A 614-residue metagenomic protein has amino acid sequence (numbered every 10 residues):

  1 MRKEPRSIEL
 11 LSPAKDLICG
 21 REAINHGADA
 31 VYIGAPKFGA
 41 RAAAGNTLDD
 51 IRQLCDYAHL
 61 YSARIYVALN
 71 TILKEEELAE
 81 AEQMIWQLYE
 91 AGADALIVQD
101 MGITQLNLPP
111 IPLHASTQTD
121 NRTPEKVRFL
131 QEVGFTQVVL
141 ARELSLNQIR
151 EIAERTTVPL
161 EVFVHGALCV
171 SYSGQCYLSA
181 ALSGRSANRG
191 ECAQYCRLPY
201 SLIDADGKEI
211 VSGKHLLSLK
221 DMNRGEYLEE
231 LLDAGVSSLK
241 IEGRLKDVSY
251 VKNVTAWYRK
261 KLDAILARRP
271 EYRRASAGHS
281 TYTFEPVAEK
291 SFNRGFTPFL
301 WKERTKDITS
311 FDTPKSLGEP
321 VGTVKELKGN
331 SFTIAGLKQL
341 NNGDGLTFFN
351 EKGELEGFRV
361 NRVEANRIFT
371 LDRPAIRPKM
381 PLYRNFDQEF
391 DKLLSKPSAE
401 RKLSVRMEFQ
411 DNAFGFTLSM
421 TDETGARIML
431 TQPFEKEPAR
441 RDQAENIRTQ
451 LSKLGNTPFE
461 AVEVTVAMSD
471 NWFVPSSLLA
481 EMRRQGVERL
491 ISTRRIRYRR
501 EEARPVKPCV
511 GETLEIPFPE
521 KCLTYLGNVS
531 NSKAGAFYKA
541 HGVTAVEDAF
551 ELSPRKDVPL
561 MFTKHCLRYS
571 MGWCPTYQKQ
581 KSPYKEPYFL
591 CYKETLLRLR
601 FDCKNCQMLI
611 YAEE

Functional and structural regions predicted by a protein language model:
M1-H26, A30-A40, D50, L54-C55 (+4 more regions): Surface-exposed amphipathic alpha-helical tracts and adjacent flexible/coil segments at the periphery of soluble enzymes
A43-T47: An active-site metal/cofactor-coordinating segment within enzyme catalytic domains
D94: Short, conserved active-site loop motifs that form the nucleotide-linked donor/cofactor pocket
T104-P109: Short active-site loop/helix that positions an aromatic residue
R122-K126: Short, glycine/polar-rich helix-capping loops at beta-to-alpha or helix-loop-helix junctions that flank or form
